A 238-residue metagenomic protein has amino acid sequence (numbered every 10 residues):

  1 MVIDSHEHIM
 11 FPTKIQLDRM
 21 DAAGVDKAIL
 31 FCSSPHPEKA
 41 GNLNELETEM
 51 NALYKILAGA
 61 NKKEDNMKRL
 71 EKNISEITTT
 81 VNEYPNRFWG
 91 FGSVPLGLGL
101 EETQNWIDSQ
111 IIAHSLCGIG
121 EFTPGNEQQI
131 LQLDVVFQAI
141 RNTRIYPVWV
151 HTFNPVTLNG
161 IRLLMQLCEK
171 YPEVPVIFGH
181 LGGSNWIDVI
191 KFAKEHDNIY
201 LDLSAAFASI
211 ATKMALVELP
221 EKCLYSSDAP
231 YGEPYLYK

Functional and structural regions predicted by a protein language model:
M1-K72: An N-terminally biased module of ancient metal coordination in phosphate/nucleic-acid-related enzymes
I3-E7, A28-L30, W89-V94, C117-E121 (+4 more regions): Hydrophobic faces of well-ordered beta-strands that scaffold small-molecule active sites in alpha/beta enzyme cores
H6-K14, H36-E38, N66-L70, P95-E102 (+5 more regions): Acidic-and-aromatic substrate-binding clefts and catalytic sites of carbohydrate-active enzymes
F11, G182-K238: H/E-rich (His + Asp/Glu) clusters that bind or coordinate divalent metals
Q16, L100-Q110, Q129-F137, V156-K170 (+2 more regions): Distinct, well-ordered alpha-helical segments
V25, N86, A113, E173 (+2 more regions): Active-site acidic short loop of glycosyltransferases
T48-W149, N154-P155, E195, I199: Active-site gating/metal-coordination segments in enzymes
L53-N66, P172-G183, A206-F207, D228-P234: Short, basic, helix/turn surface patches
